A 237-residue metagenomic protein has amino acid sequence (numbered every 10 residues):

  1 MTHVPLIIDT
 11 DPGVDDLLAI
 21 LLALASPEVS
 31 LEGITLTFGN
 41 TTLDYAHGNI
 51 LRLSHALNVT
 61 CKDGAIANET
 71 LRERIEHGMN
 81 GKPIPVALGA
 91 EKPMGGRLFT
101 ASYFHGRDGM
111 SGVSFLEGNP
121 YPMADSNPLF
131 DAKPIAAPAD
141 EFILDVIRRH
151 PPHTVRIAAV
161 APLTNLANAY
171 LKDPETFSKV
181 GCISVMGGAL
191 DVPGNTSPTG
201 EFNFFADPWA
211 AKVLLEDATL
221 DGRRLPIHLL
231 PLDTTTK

Functional and structural regions predicted by a protein language model:
M1-K237: N-terminal acidic, glycine/proline-rich low-complexity segments
